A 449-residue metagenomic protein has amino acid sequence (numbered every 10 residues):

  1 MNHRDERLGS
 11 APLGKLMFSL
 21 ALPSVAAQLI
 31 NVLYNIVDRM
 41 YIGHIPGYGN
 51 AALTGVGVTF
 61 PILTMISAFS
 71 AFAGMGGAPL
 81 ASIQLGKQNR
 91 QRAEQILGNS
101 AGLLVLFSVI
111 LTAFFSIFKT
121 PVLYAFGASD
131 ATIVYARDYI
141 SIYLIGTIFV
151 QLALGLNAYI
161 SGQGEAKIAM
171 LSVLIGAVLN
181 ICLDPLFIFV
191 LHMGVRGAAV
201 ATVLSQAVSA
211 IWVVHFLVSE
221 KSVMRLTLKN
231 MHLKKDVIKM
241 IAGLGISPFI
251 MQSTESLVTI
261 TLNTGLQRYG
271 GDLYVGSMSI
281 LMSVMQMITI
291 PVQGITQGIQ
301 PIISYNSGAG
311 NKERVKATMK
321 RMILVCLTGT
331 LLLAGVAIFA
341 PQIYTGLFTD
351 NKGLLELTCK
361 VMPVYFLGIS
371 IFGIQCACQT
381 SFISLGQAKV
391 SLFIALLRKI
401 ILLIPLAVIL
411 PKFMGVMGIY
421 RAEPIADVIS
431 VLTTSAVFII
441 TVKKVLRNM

Functional and structural regions predicted by a protein language model:
M1-A21, A81-I148, V190-G245, I303-G368 (+1 more regions): Short alpha-helical transmembrane segments in multi-pass integral membrane proteins
L8-Y48, P61-G76, L80, Q84 (+7 more regions): N-terminal transmembrane alpha-helices
S19-D38, I142, G176, S205-S209 (+3 more regions): Transmembrane helical elements of multi-pass membrane transporters/channels
A27, N31, N35-I42, S67-G74 (+16 more regions): Alpha-helical transmembrane segments and their lipid-water interface positions in multi-pass membrane proteins
Q28-V32, A68, S108, T112 (+10 more regions): Residue-level hotspots within the lipid-embedded alpha helices of multi-pass solute transporters
L29, L33-T54, L123-D130, L186-M193 (+4 more regions): Helix-terminus/linker motif at the lipid-water interface of multi-pass membrane proteins
L53-A113, V150-A169, S277-P341, F372-S391: Small-residue-rich hydrophobic transmembrane alpha-helices
Y143-S161, A169-A177, A198-I211, Q293-Q297 (+3 more regions): Short runs within selected transmembrane alpha-helices of multi-pass transporters and secretion channels
